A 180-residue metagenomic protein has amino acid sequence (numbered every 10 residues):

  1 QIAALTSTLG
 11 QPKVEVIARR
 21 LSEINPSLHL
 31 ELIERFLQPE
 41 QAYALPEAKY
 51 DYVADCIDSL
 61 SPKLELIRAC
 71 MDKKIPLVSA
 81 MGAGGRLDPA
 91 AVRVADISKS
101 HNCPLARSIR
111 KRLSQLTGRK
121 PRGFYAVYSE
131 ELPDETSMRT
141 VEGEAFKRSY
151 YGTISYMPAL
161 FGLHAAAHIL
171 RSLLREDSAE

Functional and structural regions predicted by a protein language model:
Q1-E180: Adenine nucleotide-associated cytosolic modules
